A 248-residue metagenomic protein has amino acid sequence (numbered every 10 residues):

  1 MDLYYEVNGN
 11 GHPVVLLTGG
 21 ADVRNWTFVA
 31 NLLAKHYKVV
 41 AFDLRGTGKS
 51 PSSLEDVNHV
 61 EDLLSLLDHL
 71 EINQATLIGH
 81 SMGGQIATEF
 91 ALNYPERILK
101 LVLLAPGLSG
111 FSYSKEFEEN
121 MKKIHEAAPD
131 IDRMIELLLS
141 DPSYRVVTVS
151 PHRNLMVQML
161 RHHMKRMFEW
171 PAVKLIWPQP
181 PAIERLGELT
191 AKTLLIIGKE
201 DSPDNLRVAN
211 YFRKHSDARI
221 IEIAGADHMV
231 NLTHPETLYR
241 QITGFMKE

Functional and structural regions predicted by a protein language model:
L3-K49: Conserved HGGG/HGGXW glycine-rich cap/lid loop of the alpha/beta-hydrolase fold
N31, T193-A226: Conserved loop-alpha-helix segment in the C-terminal half of the alpha/beta-hydrolase fold that carries the catalytic
V40-I78, R240: Active-site loop/oxyanion-hole signature of alpha/beta-hydrolase fold enzymes
D43-G48, G107, A226-D227: Short beta-to-alpha linker loops that shape the active-site pocket of alpha/beta-hydrolase fold enzymes
G79, G83, A87: Gly/Ala-rich beta-loop-alpha elbow adjacent to hydrolase catalytic centers
L92-N93, L99-P129: Flexible "cap/lid" loop of the alpha/beta hydrolase fold
S112-S114, I131-G187: Conserved alpha/beta-hydrolase catalytic His-Asp/Glu region
A226-P235, Y239: Catalytic histidine-centered segment of alpha/beta-hydrolase-like enzymes
